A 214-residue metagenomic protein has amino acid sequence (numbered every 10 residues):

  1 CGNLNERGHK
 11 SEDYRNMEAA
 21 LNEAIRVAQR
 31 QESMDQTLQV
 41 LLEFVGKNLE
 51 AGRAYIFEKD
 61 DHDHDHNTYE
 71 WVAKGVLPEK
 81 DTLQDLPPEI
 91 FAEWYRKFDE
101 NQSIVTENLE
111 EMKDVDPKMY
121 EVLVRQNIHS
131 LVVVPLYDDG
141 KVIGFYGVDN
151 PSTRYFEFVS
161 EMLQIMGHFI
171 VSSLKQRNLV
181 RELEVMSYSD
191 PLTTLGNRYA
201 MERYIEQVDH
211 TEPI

Functional and structural regions predicted by a protein language model:
C1-Q36, L183: Signal-transmission linkers at sensory-effector interfaces
R26, E184-R203: Conserved nucleotide-binding and Mg2+-coordinating catalytic segments in signaling enzymes
E43, Y55-E89: GAF sensory/regulatory domain recognition with acknowledged cross-activation on helical regulatory dimers
V76-D114, E121: Regulatory sensory and allosteric helical modules in signal-transduction proteins and certain transcription factors
H129-Y137: A short, aliphatic-rich beta-strand micro-motif
L136-Y146: Short hydrophobic/glycine-rich mini-motifs in sensory/regulatory modules that couple input to downstream signaling
D138, N150, R154-S173: Amphipathic alpha-helical "output/dimerization" segments
E202-I214: Active-site-proximal structural segments of metal-dependent nucleotidyl cyclase/transferase enzymes
